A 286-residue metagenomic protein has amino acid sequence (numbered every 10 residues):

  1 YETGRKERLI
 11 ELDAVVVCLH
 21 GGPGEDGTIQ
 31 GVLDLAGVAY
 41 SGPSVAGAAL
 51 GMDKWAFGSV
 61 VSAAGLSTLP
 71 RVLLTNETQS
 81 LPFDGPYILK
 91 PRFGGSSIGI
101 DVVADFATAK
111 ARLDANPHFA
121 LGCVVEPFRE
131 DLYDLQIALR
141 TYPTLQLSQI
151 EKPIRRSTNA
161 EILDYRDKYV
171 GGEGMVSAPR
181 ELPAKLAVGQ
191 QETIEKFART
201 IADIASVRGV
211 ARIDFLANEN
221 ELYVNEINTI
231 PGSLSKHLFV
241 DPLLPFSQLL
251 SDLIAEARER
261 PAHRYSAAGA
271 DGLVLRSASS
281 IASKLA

Functional and structural regions predicted by a protein language model:
Y1-A46, L50-M52, A56, T75-S80 (+3 more regions): ATP-binding N-terminal substructure of ATP-dependent carboxylate-amine bond-forming enzymes
R5-L9, A48-Y133, P143, E195: Active-site nucleotide/adenylate-binding loops and adjacent lid/helix of ATP-dependent enzymes
D13-A14, Q30, P86, A160 (+1 more regions): Structural motif
L33, V61-S62, F239: Structural element of the ATP-grasp superfamily
A39, S67, P245: Residue-level detector of anion-binding/catalytic polar loops
S41-P43, S96-S97, S177, S233-H237: Short small-residue beta-strand/loop micro-motif enriched in glycine and branched aliphatics
A104-G189, A217, L222-Y223: Phosphate-binding site of ATP-dependent enzymes
K185-A286: ATP-dependent carboxylate activation and anion-phosphoryl transfer catalytic cores that bind Mg-ATP to form
